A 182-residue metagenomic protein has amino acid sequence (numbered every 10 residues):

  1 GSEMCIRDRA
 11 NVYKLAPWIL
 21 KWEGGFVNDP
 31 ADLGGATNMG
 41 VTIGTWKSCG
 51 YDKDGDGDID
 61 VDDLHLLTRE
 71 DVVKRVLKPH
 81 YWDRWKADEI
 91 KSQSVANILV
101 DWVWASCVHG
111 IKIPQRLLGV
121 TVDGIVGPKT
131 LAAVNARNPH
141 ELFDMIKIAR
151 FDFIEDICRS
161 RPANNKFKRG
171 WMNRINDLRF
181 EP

Functional and structural regions predicted by a protein language model:
G1-I6: Short, small-residue-biased leader/transition segments that mark boundaries at the very start of proteins
R7-P182: Cell-wall polysaccharide-cleaving catalytic domain and substrate-binding groove, primarily in peptidoglycan/chitin
